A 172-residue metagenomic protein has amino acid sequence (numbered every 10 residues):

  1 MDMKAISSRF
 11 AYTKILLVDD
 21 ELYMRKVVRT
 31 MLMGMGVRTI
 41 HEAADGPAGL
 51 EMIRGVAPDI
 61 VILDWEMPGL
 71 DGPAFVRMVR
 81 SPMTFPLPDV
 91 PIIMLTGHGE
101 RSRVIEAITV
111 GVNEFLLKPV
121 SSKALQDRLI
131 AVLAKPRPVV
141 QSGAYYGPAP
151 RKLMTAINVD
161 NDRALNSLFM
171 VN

Functional and structural regions predicted by a protein language model:
S8, I130-N172: CheY-like receiver
L22-H41: Two-component/phosphorelay signaling modules centered on CheY-like receiver
R29-T30, A74, P88, G99-E114 (+3 more regions): Alpha4 helix (beta4-alpha4-beta5 surface) of REC/receiver domains from two-component response regulators
E42-E51, G72: Helix N-cap/capping motif at the beta->alpha junctions
E51, P73-L87: Short amphipathic alpha-helix used as the core "switch/output" element in two-component signaling
V56-I62: Active-site beta3 strand of CheY-like receiver
M67: Receiver (REC) domain active-site loop signature in two-component systems and cognate sites in sensor histidine kinases
